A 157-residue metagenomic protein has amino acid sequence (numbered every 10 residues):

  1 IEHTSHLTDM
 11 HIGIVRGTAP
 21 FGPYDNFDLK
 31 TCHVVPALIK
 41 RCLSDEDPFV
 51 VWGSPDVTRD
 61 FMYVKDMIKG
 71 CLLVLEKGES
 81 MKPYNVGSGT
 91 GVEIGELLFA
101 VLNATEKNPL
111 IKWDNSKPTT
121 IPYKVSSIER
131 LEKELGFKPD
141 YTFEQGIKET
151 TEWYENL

Functional and structural regions predicted by a protein language model:
I1-N26, K65, Y141, N156-L157: N-terminal Rossmann-like NAD(P)+-binding domain of SDR-like oxidoreductases, especially those catalyzing
T8, P20-P36, D45-P48, V64-I68 (+3 more regions): Glycine/proline-rich active-site loop of Rossmann-fold NAD(P)-dependent oxidoreductases
L29-H33, R59-K65, V92, T119 (+2 more regions): Residue-level signal for the nucleotide or nucleotide-sugar donor/cofactor binding architecture
P36, K40-S44, K69-L73, F99 (+3 more regions): Generic alpha-helical structural context detector
S54, M81-Y84, V92-F99, E106-Y123 (+1 more regions): C-terminal "lid/loop" region of Rossmann-like NAD(P)-dependent oxidoreductases
M67, C71, V86, L97 (+2 more regions): Non-catalytic, hydrophobic alpha-helical segments
F143-L157: Amphipathic terminal alpha-helices
